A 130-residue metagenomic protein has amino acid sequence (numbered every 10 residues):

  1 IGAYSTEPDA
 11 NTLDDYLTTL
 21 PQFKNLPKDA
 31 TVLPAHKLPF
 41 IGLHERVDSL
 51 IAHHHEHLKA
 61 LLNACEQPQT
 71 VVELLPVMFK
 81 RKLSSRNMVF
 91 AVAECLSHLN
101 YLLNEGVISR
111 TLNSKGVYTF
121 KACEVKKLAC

Functional and structural regions predicted by a protein language model:
I1-L58: Metallo-beta-lactamase
A60-C130: C-terminal regulatory/interaction regions
